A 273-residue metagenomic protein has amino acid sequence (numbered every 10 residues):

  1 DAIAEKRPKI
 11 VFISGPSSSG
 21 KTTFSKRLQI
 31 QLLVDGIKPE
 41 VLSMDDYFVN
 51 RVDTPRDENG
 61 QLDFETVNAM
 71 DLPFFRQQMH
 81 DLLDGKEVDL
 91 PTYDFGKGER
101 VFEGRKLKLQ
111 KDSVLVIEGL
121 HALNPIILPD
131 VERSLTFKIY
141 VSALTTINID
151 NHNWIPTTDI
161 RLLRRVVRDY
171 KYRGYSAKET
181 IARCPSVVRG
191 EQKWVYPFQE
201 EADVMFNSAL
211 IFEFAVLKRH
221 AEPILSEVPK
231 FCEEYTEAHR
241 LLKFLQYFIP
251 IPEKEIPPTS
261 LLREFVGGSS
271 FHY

Functional and structural regions predicted by a protein language model:
E5, R76-S134, I181-F198, S270: Glycine-rich phosphate-binding loop used to anchor ATP phosphates in small-molecule kinases, encompassing both
V11-I13: Hydrophobic anchor at the beta1->P-loop junction of P-loop NTPases
S18: Walker A (P-loop) phosphate-binding loop of P-loop NTPases
K21: Conserved lysine of the Walker
I30-E40: Post-Walker A helix-loop "phosphate-sensing" segment adjacent to the P-loop in P-loop NTPases
E40-L42, V49-G98, V114: Conserved nucleotide-sensing/catalytic segment adjacent to the nucleotide-binding pocket in NTP-handling enzymes
P125-Y273: Conserved NTP phosphate-binding and transfer environment spanning the P-loop NTPase/kinase superfamily
